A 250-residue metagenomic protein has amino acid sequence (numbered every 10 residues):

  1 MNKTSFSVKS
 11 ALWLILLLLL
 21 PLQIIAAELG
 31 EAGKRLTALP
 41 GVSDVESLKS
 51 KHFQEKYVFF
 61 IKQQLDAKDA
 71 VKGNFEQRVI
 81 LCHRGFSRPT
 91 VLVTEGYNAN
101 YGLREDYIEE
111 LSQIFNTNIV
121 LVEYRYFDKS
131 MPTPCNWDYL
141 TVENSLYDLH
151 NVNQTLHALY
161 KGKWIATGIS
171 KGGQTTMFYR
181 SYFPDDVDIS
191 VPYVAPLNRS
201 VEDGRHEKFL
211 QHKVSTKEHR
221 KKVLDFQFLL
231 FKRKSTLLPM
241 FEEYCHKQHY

Functional and structural regions predicted by a protein language model:
M1-L29, Q211-H219: Bacterial Sec-dependent N-terminal signal peptides
A26-T117: Catalytic-loop region of hydrolases
N98, R125-D128, L197: Alpha/beta-hydrolase active-site loop signature
S112-K129: Conserved alpha/beta-hydrolase
Y139-H157: Alpha/beta-hydrolase active-site loop
Y160-S170: Alpha/beta-hydrolase fold nucleophile elbow
G168-F178: Glycine-rich nucleophile elbow surrounding the catalytic serine of serine-hydrolase chemistry
F178-Y250: Alpha/beta-hydrolase
